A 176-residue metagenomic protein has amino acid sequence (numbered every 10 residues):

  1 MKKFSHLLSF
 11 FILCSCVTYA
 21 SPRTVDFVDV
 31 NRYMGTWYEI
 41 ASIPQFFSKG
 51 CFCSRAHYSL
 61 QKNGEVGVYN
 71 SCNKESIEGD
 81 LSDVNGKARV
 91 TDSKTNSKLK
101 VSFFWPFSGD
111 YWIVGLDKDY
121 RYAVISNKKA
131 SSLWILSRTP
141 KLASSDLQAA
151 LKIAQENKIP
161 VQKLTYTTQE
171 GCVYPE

Functional and structural regions predicted by a protein language model:
F4-C14: Sec-dependent N-terminal signal peptides
C16-E176: A beta-rich soluble binding module of mature secreted/lumenal proteins
